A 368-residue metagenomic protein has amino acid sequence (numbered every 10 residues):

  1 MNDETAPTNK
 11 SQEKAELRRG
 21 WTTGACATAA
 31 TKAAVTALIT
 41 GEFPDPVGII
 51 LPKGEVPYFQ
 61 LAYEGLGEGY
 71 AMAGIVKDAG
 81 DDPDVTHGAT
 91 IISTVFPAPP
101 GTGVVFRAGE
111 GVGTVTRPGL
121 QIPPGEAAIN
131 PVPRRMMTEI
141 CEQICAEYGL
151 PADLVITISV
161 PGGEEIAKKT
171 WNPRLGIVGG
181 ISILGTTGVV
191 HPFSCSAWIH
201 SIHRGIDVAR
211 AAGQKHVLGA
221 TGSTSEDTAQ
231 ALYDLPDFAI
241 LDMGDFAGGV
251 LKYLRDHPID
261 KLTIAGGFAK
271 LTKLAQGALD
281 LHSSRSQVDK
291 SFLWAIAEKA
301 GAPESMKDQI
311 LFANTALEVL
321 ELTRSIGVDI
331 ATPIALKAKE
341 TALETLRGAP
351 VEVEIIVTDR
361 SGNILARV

Functional and structural regions predicted by a protein language model:
N2-D3, R18-W21, L175-I181, T186-P350 (+1 more regions): A structural signal for small-residue-enriched, beta-sheet-centric alpha/beta enzyme cores and oligomeric scaffold folds
N2-K169, P173-L175: Generic N-terminal targeting/processing segments that precede catalytic cores or assembly contacts
A98-P100, G163, T224, A269 (+1 more regions): Short, glycine-/Ser/Thr-/acidic-enriched flexible segments
